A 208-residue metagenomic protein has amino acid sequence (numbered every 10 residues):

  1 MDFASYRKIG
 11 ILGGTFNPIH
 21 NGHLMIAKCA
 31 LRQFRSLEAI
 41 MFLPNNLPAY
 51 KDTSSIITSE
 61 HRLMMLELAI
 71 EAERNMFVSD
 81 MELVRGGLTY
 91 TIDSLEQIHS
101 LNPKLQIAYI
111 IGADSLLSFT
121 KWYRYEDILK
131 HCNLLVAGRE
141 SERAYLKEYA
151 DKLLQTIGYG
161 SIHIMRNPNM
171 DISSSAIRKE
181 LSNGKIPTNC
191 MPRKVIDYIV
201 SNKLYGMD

Functional and structural regions predicted by a protein language model:
M1-D208: Nucleotidyltransferase catalytic core that binds NTPs
